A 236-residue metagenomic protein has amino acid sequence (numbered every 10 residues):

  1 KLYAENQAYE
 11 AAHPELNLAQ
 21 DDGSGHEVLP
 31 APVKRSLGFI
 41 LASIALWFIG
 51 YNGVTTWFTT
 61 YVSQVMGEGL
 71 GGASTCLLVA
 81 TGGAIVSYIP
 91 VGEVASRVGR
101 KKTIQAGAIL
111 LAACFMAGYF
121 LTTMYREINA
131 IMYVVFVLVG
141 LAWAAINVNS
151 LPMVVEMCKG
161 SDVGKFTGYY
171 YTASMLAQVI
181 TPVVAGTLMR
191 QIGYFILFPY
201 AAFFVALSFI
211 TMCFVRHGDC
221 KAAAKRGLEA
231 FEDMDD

Functional and structural regions predicted by a protein language model:
L2-A42, E229-D236: Juxtamembrane intracellular "pre-TM" segments in multi-pass secondary transporters
T56-A73: Short amphipathic helix-loop junctions that connect adjacent transmembrane helices in Major Facilitator Superfamily/SLC
L70-G71, C158-Y170: Loop-to-transmembrane helix entry/capping segments in MFS-fold secondary transporters and related SLC/MFSD carriers
S87-R100, M189: Helix-to-loop junctions at the C-terminal end of transmembrane segments in multipass secondary transporters
R97-I109: Cytoplasmic membrane-interface "Motif A"-like loop-to-helix N-cap segments of 12-TM Major Facilitator Superfamily
L110-R126: C-terminal ends and interior cores of transmembrane alpha-helices in multi-pass membrane transporters/permeases
A145-K159: Intracellular juxtamembrane helix-capping segments at the cytosolic ends of symmetry-related transmembrane helices
T187-V205: A membrane-interface helix-boundary motif in multi-pass transporters
